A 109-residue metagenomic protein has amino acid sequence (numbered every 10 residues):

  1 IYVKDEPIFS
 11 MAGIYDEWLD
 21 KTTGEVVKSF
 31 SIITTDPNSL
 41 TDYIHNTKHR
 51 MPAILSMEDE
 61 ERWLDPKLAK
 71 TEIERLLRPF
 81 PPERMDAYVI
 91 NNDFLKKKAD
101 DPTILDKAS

Functional and structural regions predicted by a protein language model:
I1-S109: A structured binding-face within diverse protein domains that lines the active/interaction site
